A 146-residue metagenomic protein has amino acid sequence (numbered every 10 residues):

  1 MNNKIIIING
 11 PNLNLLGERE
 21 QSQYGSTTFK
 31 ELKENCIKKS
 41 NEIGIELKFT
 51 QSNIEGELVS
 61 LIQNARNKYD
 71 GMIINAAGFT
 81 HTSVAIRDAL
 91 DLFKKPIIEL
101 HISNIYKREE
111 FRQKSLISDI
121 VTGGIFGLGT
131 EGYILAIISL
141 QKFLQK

Functional and structural regions predicted by a protein language model:
M1-I6: Extreme N-terminal starter segment of soluble prokaryotic enzymes
P11-L13, A77-T80, S103-I105: Short glycine-rich anion-binding loops that position phosphate/pyrophosphate groups of nucleotides and phosphorylated
L16-K30: Glycine- and acidic-residue-enriched helix-capping/strand-helix junction motifs
E46-G56: Short beta->alpha junction loops
F49, I98, K107-K146: Short, glycine-/small-residue-rich phosphate/pyrophosphate-handling segment
E57-L61: Short acidic active-site motifs
A65-M72: Short acidic/histidine-rich motifs immediately flanking catalytic phosphotransfer sites in two-component signaling
S83-K94: Short Gly/Thr/Asp-enriched flexible loops that form oxyanion-binding sites at enzyme active sites
